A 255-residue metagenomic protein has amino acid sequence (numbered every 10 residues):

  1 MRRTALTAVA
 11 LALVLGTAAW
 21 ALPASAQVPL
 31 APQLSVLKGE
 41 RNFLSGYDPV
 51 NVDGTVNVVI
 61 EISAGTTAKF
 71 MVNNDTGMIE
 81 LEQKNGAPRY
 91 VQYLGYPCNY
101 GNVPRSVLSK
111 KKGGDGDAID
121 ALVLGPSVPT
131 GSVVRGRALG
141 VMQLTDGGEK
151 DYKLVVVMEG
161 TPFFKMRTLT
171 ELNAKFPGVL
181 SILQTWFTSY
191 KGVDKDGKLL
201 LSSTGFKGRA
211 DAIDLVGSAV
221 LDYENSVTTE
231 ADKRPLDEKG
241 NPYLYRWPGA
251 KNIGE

Functional and structural regions predicted by a protein language model:
M1-T4: Positively charged n-region of N-terminal signal peptides that target proteins for export
T7-A8, D214: Intrinsically disordered, low-complexity segments enriched in polar/charged small residues
A8-A19: Bacterial N-terminal signal peptides
A19-A26: Boundary at the C-terminal end of the N-terminal hydrophobic targeting segment
Q27-E255: Hydrophobic N-terminal alpha-helices or hydrophobic patches in metabolic proteins across all domains of life
